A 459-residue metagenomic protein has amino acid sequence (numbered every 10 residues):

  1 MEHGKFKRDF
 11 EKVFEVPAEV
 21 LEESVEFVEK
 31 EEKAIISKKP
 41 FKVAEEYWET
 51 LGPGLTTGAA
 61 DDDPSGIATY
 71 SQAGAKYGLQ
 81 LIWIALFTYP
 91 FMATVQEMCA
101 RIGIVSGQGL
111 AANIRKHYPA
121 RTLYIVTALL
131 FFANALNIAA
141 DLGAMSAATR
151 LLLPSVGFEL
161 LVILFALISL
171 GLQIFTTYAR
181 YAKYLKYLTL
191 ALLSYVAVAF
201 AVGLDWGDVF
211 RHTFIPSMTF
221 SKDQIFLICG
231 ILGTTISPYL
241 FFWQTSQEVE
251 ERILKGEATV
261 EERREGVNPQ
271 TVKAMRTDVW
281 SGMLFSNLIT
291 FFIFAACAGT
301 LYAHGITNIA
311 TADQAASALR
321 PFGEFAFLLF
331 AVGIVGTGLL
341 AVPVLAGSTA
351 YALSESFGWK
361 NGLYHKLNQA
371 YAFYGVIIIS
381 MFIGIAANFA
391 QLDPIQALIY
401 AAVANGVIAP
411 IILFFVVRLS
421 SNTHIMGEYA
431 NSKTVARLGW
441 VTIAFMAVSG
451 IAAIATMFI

Functional and structural regions predicted by a protein language model:
E2-S65, R121, E251, K255 (+2 more regions): Membrane-interface "cap" regions at the ends of multi-pass membrane proteins
T57, I84-H117, V126-L136, V344: Juxtamembrane transmembrane-helix boundary signature
T69-Q72, E97-T122, A147-R150, K255-V260 (+4 more regions): Flexible loop linkers connecting adjacent transmembrane helices in multi-pass alpha-helical membrane transporters
F91-A100, V105, S246-L254, L284-D313: Extracellular/periplasmic helix-exit of transmembrane alpha-helices
R101, V105, L123-P154, V162-A166 (+3 more regions): Hydrophobic transmembrane alpha-helices that form the core helical bundles of multi-pass secondary transporters
A120, F158-L164, F325, L329 (+2 more regions): Loop-to-transmembrane helix boundary motifs in multi-pass membrane proteins
T127-A128, L152-F175, L190-F200, Q369-I383 (+1 more regions): Transmembrane alpha-helical segments of multi-pass small-molecule transport proteins
L190-S217, I225-I228, T234-E250, F415-H424 (+1 more regions): Hydrophobic alpha-helical segments and their helix-loop junctions in multi-pass secondary transporters
